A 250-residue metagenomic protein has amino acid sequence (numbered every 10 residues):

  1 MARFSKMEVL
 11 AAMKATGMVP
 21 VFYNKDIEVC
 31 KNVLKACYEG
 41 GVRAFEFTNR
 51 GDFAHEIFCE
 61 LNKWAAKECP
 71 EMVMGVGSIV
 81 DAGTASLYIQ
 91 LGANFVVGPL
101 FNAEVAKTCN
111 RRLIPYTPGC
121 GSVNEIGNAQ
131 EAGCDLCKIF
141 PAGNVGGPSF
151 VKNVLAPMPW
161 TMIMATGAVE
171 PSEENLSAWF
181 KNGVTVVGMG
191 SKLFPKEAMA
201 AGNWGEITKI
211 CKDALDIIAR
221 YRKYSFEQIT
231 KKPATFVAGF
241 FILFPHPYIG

Functional and structural regions predicted by a protein language model:
M1-G83, L87-L91, K181, A201-R222: Conserved N-terminal beta1-alpha1 strand-loop-helix module at the mouth
M18-F22, F45-F47, M74-G77, V96-V97 (+4 more regions): Hydrophobic faces of well-ordered beta-strands that scaffold small-molecule active sites in alpha/beta enzyme cores
V21-K25, T48-D52, G77-D81, F101 (+4 more regions): Active-site beta-loop-alpha junctions enriched in small/polar residues
Y38-R43, I89-V96, N110-T117, E131-L136 (+2 more regions): Glycine-enriched alpha-helix->loop->beta-strand junction motifs that scaffold or abut catalytic
V42-D52, T84, I89-L91, R112 (+2 more regions): Glycine/Thr-rich beta-alpha phosphate-binding loop at enzyme active sites
D81-L91, N124-A132, E170-T185: Catalytic cores of alpha/beta
G98-V105, K138-G147, V184-N203: Glycine-rich phosphate-binding active-site loops on the catalytic face of alpha/beta enzymes
E227-I242, H246-I249: Positively charged N-terminal leader segments that act as targeting/secretion signals
